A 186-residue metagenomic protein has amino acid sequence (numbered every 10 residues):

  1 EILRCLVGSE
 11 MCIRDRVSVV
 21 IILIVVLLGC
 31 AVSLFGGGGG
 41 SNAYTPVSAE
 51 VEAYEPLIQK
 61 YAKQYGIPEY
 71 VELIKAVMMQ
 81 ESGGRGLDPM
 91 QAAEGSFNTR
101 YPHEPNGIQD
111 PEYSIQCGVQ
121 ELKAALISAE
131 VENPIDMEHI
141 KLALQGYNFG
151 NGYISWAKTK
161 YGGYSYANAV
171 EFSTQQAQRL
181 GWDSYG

Functional and structural regions predicted by a protein language model:
E1-G8, I13: Single conserved hydrophobic/aromatic residue that forms the stacking wall/gate of nucleotide- or nucleobase-binding
V20, G66-Y70, M137: Extracellular/periplasmic catalytic domains that process cell-envelope and extracellular macromolecules
I21-G29, S33-F35, Y44-V51, Y101-Q116 (+2 more regions): Non-catalytic cell-wall polysaccharide-engagement segments
P46-V47, V51-I58, Q64: Glycine-rich short-loop/terminal segments
P68-R85, A92, I115-V119, A143-F149: Short, functionally critical alpha-helical segments immediately adjacent to catalytic or ligand/cofactor-binding
D88-T99: A short glycine/small-residue-enriched secondary-structure motif
